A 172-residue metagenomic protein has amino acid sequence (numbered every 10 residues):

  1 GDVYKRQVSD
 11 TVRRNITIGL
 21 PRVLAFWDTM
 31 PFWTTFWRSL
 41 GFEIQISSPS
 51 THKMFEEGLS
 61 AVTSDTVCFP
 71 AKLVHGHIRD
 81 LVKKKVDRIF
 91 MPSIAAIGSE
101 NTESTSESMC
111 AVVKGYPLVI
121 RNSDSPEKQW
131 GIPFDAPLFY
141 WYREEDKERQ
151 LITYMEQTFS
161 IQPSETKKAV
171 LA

Functional and structural regions predicted by a protein language model:
V3-Y4: Short, small-residue-biased leader/transition segments that mark boundaries at the very start of proteins
V8-I18: A short, charged/proline- and glycine-enriched loop that marks the coil->beta-strand transition at the N-terminal
I16-R22, A61, M91-P92: Short glycine-rich or small-residue beta-strand-to-loop segments that form or flank ligand, phosphate, metal/Fe-S
V23-F26, T51, I94-A96, F139-W141: Short, glycine-/Ser/Thr-/acidic-enriched flexible segments
M30-F32, E56-A61, S99-S108, E145-Y154: Short acidic, glycine/serine/threonine-rich loops at helix termini
F42-T66, P137-E144: Short connector loops at secondary-structure junctions
V62, C68-F139: N-terminal glycine-rich phosphate/adenylate-binding segment common to multiple enzyme folds
K114-A172: Cap/lid and interdomain-hinge subdomains that line or gate substrate/regulatory clefts in soluble alpha/beta enzymes
